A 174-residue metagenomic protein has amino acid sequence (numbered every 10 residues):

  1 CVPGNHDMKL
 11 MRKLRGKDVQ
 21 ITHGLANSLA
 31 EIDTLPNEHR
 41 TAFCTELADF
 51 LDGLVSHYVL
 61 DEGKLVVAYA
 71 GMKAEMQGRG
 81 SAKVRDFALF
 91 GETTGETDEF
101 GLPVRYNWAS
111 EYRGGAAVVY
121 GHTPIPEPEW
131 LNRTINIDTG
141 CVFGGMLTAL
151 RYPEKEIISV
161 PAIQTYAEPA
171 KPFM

Functional and structural regions predicted by a protein language model:
C1-D61, R85-F100: Active-site neighborhood of divalent metal-dependent phosphoester bond hydrolases
N5-H6, Y69, V119-P124: Histidine-centered divalent metal-coordination motifs
K9-R12, V67-A68, A74-Q77, P126-E129 (+1 more regions): Short catalytic/ligand-binding loop motif for oxyanion handling, primarily in non-cytosolic enzymes, centered on
R12-G16, Q77-S81, P172: Short aromatic-enriched loop/helix-cap "lid" or pocket-rim segments at secondary-structure transitions that line
L60-E62, Y152-P153: Active-site beta-strand termini and strand-to-loop segments that position acidic
L65-G71, I135-I137: Active-site-proximal beta-strand elements of phosphoester/diester hydrolases
M72-K73, R79-F87: Divalent-metal (Mg2+/Mn2+/Ca2+)-assisted nucleotide/phosphate chemistry catalytic cores
K83-M174: Acidic, His/Gly-rich catalytic cores of divalent-metal-dependent hydrolytic chemistry
